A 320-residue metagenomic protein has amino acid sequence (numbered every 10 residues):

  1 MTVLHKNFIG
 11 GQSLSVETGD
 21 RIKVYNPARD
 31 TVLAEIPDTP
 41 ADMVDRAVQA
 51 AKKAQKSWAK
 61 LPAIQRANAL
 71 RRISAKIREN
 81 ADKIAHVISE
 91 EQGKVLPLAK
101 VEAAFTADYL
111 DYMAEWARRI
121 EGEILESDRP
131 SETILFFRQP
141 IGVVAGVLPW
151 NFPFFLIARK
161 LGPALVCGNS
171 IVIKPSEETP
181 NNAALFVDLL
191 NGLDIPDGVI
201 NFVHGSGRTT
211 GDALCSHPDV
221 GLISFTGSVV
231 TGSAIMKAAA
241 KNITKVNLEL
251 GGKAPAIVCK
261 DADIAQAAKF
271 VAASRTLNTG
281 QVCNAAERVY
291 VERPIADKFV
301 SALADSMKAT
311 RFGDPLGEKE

Functional and structural regions predicted by a protein language model:
M1-E35, N68, R72, G122-A145: Terminal low-complexity tails and localization/encapsulation signals of metabolic enzymes
G11, D30, R66, I88 (+7 more regions): Residue-level signal for inorganic ion chemistry
L33-I120, S131: Glycine-rich loop-to-alpha-helix module at the N-terminal edge of alpha/beta enzyme cores
L33-T39, A54-K60, G146, A256-C259 (+1 more regions): Short, well-ordered beta-strand elements within core beta-sheets of diverse protein domains
Q55, A59, S74-A81, A85 (+11 more regions): Structural signal for hydrophobic packing residues in well-ordered secondary-structure cores of soluble enzyme domains
V87-K94, L125-S131, G251, G317-E320: Short linear capping/connector segments at secondary-structure termini
G122-Q266: Rossmann-like NAD(P) dinucleotide-binding subdomain of oxidoreductase/dehydrogenase enzymes
L222, V230-E320: ALDH superfamily catalytic-core signature
